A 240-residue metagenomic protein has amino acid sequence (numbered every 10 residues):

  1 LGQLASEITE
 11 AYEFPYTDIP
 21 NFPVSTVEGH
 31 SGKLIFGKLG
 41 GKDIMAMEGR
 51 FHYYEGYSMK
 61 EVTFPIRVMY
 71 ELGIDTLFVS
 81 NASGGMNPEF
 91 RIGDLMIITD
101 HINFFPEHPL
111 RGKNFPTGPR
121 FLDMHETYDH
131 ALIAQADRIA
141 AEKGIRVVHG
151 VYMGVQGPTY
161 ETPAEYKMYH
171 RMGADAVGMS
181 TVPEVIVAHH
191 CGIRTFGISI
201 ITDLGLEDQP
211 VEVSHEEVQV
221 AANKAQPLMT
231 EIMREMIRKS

Functional and structural regions predicted by a protein language model:
L1-M124: Metabolite-binding pocket within alpha/beta catalytic cores that recognizes anionic/polar moieties
Y70-G73, H170, H189: Non-catalytic positions within long, well-ordered alpha-helices that form the structural scaffold/packing of enzyme
D75-T76, D175, R194: Short acidic/polar active-site loop segments enriched in Thr and Asp
T117-Y128, G154, Y166, A221-R234: Polyanion-binding loop/helix "lid" in catalytic or ligand-binding cores
I133, R138-D175, M233, S240: Active-site/ligand-binding-proximal alpha/beta "capping" segment
M179-E217: Zn-dependent metallopeptidase/amidohydrolase metal-coordination segment
L206-S240: His/Asp/Glu-rich mid-to-C-terminal helical/loop segments that flank catalytic regions of hydrolases
